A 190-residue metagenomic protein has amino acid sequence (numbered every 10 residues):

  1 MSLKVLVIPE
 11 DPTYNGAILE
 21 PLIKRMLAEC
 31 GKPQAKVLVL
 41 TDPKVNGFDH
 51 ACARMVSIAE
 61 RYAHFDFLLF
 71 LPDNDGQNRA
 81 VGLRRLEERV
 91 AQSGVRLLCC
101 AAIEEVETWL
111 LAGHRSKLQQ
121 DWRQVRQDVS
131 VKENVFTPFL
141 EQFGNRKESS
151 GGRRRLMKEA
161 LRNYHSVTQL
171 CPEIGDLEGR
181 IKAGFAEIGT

Functional and structural regions predicted by a protein language model:
M1-V5, T13-T190: C-terminal accessory helical subdomains adjacent to catalytic cores in phosphodiester- and nucleotide-handling enzymes
E10: Phosphate-binding/switch region of NTP-binding enzymes
